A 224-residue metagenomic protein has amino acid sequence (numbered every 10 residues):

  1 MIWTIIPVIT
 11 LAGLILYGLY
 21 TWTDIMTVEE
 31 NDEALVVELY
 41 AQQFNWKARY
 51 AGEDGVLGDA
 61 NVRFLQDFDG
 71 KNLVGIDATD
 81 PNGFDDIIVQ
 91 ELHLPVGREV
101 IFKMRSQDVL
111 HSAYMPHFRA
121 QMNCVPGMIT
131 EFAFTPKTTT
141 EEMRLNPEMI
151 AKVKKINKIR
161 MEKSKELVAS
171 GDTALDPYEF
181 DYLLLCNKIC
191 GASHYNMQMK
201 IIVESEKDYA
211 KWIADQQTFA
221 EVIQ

Functional and structural regions predicted by a protein language model:
M1-Q224: Non-transmembrane, membrane-proximal soluble domains of secreted or membrane proteins
